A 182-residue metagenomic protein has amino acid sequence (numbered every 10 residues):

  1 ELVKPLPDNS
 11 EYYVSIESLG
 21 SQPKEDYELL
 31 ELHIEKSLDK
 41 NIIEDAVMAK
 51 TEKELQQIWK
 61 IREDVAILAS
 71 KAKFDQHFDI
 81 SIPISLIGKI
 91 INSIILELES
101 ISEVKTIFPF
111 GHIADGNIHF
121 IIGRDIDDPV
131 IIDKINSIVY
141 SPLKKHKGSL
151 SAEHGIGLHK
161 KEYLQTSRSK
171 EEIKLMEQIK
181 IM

Functional and structural regions predicted by a protein language model:
E1-M182: Noncatalytic alpha-helical scaffold of FAD-dependent oxidoreductases
